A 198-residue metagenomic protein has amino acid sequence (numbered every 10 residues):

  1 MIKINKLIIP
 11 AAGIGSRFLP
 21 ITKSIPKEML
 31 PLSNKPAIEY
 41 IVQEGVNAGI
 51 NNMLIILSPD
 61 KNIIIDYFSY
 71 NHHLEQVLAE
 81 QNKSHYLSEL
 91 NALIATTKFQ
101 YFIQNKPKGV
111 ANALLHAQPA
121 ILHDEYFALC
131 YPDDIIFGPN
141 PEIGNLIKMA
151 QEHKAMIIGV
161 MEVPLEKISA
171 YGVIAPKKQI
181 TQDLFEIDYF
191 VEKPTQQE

Functional and structural regions predicted by a protein language model:
I2, S24, I94-T96, Q151-E152 (+1 more regions): Short, well-ordered coil/turn elements that cap or connect secondary structure elements
I2-A79, K83, N140-P141: N-terminal glycine-rich phosphate-binding loop and ensuing alpha1 helix
K3, G49-N51, H123, E152 (+1 more regions): Short loop/turn motifs at secondary-structure junctions
E28, K98-Q100, E186: Conserved beta-strand segments of alpha/beta enzyme cores
P31, Y101-I103, I158, Y189-E192: Structural signal for conserved beta-strand scaffold positions within catalytic alpha/beta enzyme cores
L74-V77, S84-K177: Conserved beta-loop-beta/alpha segment of the NTase-like Rossmann-fold superfamily that binds/positions NTPs
I147-Q151, K178-E198: Catalytic-core segments of class I nucleotidyltransferases/pyrophosphorylases that form NMP-activated intermediates
